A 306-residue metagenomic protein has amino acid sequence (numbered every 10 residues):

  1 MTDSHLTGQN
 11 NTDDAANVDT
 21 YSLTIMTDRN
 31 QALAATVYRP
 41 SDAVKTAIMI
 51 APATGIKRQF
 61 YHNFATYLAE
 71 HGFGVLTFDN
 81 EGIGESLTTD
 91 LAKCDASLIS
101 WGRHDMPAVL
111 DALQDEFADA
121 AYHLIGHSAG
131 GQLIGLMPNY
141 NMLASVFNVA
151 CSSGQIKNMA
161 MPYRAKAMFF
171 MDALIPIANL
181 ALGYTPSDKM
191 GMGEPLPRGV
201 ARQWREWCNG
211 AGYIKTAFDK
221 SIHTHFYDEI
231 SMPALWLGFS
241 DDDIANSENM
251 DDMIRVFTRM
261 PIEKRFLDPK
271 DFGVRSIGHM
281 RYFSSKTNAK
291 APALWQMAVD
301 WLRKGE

Functional and structural regions predicted by a protein language model:
T2-R39: N-terminal cap/lid segment of alpha/beta-hydrolase-fold proteins
A53-I56: Active-site glycine-rich loops that stabilize anionic/oxyanionic intermediates across multiple enzyme folds
R58-D90: Conserved alpha/beta-hydrolase
D95-E116: Alpha/beta-hydrolase active-site loop
I125-G212: Alpha/beta-hydrolase-fold enzymes
I230, W236-G238: Short beta-strand/loop motif that positions the catalytic acidic residue of the alpha/beta-hydrolase fold
A245-V256: Short alpha-helix in the alpha/beta-hydrolase fold that links the catalytic acid
E263, L267-E306: Catalytic active-site module of serine/aspartate enzymes centered on a nucleophile-bearing elbow/loop
